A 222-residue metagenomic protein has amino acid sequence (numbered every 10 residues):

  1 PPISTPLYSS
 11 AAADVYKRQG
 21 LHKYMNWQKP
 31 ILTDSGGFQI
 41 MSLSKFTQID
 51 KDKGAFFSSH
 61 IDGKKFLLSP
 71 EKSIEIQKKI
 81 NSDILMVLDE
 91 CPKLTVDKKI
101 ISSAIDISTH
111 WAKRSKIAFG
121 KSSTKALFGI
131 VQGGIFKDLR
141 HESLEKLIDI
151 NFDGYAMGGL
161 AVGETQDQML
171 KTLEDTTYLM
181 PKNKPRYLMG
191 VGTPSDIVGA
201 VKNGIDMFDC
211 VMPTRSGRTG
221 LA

Functional and structural regions predicted by a protein language model:
P1-A12, Y16: Single conserved hydrophobic/aromatic residue that forms the stacking wall/gate of nucleotide- or nucleobase-binding
I3-P6, G20-H22, E75, E145 (+1 more regions): Short, flexible, glycine/charge-rich loop motifs used to bind or transfer phosphoryl groups or to couple energy/partner
T5-Y8, Y24, G120-S122, L179: Generic structural signal for beta-strand residues in well-ordered domains
A12, Q28-I31, K125-L127: A generic secondary-structure signal marking the coil-to-beta-strand transition
A13-R18, T95-I107, G163-T176: Active-site-adjacent beta->alpha loops and helix N-cap segments on the catalytic face of soluble alpha/beta enzymes
R18-F119, V131-R140: Active-site beta->alpha loop and helix N-cap motifs at the rims of alpha/beta catalytic domains
T109, A118, S122-A222: Glycine-rich phosphate/ribose-binding loops and adjacent secondary-structure elements that form binding surfaces
